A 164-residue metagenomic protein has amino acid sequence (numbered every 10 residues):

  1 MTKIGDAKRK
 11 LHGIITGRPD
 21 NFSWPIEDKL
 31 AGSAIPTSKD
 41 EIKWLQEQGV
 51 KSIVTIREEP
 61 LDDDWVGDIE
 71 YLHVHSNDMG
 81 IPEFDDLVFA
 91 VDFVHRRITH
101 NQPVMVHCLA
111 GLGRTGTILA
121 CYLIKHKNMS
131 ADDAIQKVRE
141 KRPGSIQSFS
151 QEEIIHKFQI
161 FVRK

Functional and structural regions predicted by a protein language model:
M1-V104, A120-K164: Cys-dependent protein tyrosine phosphatase-like superfamily
C108: Short cysteine clusters
G111: Conserved G/P- and acidic residue-centered "switch" motifs that form tight phosphate/ATP-binding loops in soluble
T115: Ser/Thr-glycine-rich phosphate-binding loops at phosphate-binding pockets of nucleotides, nucleotide cofactors
